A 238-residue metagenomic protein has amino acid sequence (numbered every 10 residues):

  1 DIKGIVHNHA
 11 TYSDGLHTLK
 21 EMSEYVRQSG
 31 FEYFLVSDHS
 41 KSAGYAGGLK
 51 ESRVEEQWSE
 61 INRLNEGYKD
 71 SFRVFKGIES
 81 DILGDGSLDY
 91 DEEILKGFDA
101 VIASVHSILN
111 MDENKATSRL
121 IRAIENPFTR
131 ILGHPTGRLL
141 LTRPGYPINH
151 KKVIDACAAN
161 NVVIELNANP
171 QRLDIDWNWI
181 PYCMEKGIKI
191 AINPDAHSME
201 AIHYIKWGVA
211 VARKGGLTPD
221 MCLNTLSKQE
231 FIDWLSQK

Functional and structural regions predicted by a protein language model:
D1-A10, L16-V36, K41-F72, G84-K238: Charged catalytic cores and adjacent phosphate/nucleic-acid-binding surfaces used for phosphate/nucleic-acid chemistry
F75: Residues in well-ordered beta-strands of folded domains
I78-E79: Core AdoMet radical
